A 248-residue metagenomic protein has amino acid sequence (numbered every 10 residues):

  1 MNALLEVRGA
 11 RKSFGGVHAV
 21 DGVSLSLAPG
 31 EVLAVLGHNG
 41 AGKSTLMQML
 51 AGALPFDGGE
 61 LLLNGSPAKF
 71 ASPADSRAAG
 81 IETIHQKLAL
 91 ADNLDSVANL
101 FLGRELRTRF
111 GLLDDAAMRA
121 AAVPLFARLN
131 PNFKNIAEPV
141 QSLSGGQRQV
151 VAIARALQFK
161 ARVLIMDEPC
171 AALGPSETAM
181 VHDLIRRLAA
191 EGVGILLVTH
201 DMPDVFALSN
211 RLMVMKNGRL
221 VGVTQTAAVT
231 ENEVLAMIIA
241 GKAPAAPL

Functional and structural regions predicted by a protein language model:
N2-L248: Glycine-rich phosphate-binding loops of nucleotide-dependent enzymes
